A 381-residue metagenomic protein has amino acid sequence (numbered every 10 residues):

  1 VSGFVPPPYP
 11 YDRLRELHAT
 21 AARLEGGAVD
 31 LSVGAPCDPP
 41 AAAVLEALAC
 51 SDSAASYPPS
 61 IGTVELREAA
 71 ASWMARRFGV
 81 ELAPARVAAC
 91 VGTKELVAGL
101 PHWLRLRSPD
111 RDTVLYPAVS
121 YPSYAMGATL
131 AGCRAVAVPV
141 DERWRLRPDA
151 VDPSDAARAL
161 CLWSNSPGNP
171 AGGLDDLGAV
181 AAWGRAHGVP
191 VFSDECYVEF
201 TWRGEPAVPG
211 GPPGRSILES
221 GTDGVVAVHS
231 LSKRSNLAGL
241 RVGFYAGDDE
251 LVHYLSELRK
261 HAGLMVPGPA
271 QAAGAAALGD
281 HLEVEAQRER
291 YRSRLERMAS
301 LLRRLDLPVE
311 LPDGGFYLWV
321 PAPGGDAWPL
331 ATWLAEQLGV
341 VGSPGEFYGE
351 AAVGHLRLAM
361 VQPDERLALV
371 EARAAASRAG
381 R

Functional and structural regions predicted by a protein language model:
S2-E95, G99, A277-L278, V341 (+1 more regions): N-terminal small-domain helix-loop-helix segment of the aminotransferase-like
A21, A131, A186-H187, L305 (+1 more regions): Helix C-cap/helix->beta junction micro-motif
S72, R76, W333-G342, Y348-R381: PLP-dependent enzyme catalytic core of the Aspartate aminotransferase-like
H102-N165: PLP-dependent aminotransferase-like
V140-V208: Active-site phosphate-binding strand-loop segment of PLP-dependent enzymes
G204-R234, E250-E257, V340, L356-R357: Conserved active-site segment immediately N-terminal to the catalytic lysine that forms the internal aldimine
D223-R292, E296, S377-R378: Conserved core segment of the aminotransferase class I/II
Q271, A275, Y291-A299, V309-P321 (+1 more regions): Conserved glycine-rich beta-strand-loop-beta hairpin in the small C-terminal domain of fold type I
